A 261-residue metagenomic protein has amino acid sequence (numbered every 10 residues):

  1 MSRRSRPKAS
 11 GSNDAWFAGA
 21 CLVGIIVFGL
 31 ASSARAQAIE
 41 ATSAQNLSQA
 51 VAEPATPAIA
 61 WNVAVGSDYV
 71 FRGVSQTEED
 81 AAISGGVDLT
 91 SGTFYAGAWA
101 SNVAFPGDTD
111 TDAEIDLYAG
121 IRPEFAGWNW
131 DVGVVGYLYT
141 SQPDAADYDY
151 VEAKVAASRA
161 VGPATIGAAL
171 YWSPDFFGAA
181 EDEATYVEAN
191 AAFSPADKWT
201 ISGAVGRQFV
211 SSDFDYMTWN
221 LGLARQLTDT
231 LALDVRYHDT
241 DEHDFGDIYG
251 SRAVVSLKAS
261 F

Functional and structural regions predicted by a protein language model:
M1-A58: Cleavable N-terminal export/targeting peptides
P57, E79-I83, T111-I115, W128 (+4 more regions): Residues that define the transmembrane beta-barrel architecture of outer-membrane proteins
V65-F71, S91-T93, A100-A104, P123 (+6 more regions): Transmembrane beta-strands of outer-membrane beta-barrel pores
G86-D88, Y118-G120, K154-S158, E188-S194 (+2 more regions): Outer-membrane beta-barrel architecture
T93-A98, A126-V132, G162-A168, F193 (+2 more regions): Repeated loop/turn-to-beta-strand initiation elements of outer-membrane beta-barrel proteins
F94-F125, W130-D147: Surface-exposed loop and membrane-interface regions of Gram-negative outer-membrane beta-barrel proteins
Y148-S211, Y237: Detector for outer-membrane/organellar transmembrane beta-barrel domains, recognizing the amphipathic beta-strand
L221-D229, D247-F261: Outer-membrane beta-barrel "beta-signal"
